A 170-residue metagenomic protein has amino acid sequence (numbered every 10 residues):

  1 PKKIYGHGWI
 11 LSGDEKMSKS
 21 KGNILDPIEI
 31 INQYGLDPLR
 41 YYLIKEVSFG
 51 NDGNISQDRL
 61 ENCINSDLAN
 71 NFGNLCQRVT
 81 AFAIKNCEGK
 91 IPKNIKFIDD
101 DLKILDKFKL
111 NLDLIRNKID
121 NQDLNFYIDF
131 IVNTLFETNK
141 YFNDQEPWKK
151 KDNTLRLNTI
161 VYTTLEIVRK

Functional and structural regions predicted by a protein language model:
K2-G6: Beta-strand segments within the central parallel beta-sheet cores of soluble alpha/beta enzyme folds
W9-L102: Catalytic adenosine-cofactor/nucleotide-binding cores of aminoacyl-tRNA synthetases and other
P38, Y42, L75-F82, K107 (+4 more regions): Amphipathic, well-ordered alpha-helical segments in soluble domains
N54-L68, L110-D129: Extended, non-catalytic structural segments that build the interaction scaffolds of large macromolecular assemblies
A69, G73, L105, K109 (+4 more regions): Generic structural concept
F82-D99, N121-F130, Y141-D152: Short acidic alpha-helical/loop segments enriched in Asp/Glu that coordinate divalent cations
D99-L114: Amphipathic alpha-helical assembly/interaction segments
N117, Q122, V132-K170: Basic, alpha-helical terminal appendages of large translation-related enzymes
